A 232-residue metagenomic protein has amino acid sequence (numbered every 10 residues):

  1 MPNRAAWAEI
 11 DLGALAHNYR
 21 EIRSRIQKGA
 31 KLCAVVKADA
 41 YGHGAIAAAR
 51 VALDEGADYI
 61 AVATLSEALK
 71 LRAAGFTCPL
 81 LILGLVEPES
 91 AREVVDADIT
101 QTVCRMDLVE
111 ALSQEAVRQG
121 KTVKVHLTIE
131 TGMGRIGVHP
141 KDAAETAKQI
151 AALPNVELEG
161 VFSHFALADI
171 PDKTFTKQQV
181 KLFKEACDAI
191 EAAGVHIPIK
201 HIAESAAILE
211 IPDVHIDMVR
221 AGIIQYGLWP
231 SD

Functional and structural regions predicted by a protein language model:
M1-T100, Q114, T122, E157: A charged N-terminal "starter" segment
N3-R4, A38-E55, Q114-R118, T131-D232: Active-site loop/helix belt of alpha/beta enzymes
G13, H17-R20, D107-E110, E145 (+2 more regions): Short, contiguous clusters of charged residues that form electrostatic/catalytic patches at enzyme active sites, used
V62-A63, L81-E87, C104, V123-E130 (+2 more regions): Non-cysteine beta-strand/loop elements that form the S-adenosyl-L-methionine
L65-S66, L85-P88, M106-V109, S205-A207: Short beta->alpha connector loops
L71, L127, E204: Divalent metal-coordination and catalytic microenvironments
A97-M133: A generic, well-ordered mixed alpha/beta core segment in the N-terminal half of proteins
